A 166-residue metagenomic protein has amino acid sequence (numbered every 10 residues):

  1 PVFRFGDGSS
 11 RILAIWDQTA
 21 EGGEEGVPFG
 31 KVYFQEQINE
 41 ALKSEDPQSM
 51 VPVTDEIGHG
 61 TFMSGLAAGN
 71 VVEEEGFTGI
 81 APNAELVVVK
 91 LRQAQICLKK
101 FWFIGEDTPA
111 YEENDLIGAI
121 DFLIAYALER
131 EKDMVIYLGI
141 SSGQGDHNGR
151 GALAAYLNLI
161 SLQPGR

Functional and structural regions predicted by a protein language model:
P1-N114, E131-D133, G145, G149: Subtilisin-like serine protease catalytic core
D17, A68-V72, D121-L128, N158-G165: Sec-exported extracytoplasmic/periplasmic mature domains
F62, D115-G118, F122, A152 (+1 more regions): Extracytoplasmic/secreted proteins, especially bacterial periplasmic and envelope-associated proteins
I120-N148: Short acidic, glycine-rich surface-loop motifs adjacent to enzyme active sites
S141-R166: Substrate-binding/specificity loop regions of serine endopeptidase catalytic domains, predominantly subtilases
